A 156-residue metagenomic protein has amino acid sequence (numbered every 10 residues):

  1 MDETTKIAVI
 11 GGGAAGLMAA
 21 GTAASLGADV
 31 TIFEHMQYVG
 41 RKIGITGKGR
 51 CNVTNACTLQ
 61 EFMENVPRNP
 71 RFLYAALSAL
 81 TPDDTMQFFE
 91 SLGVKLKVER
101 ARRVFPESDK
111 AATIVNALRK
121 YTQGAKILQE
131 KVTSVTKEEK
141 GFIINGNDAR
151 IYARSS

Functional and structural regions predicted by a protein language model:
D2-A15: Beta1/beta-strand and adjacent pyrophosphate-binding region of the FAD-binding site in flavoprotein oxidoreductases
E3-T5, G146-S155: Core beta-strand elements of the Rossmann-like FAD/NAD(P) dinucleotide-binding domain in flavoenzyme oxidoreductases
A8, A24-K48: Glycine-rich FAD pyrophosphate-binding loop
A15, A19-A24: Small-residue (primarily alanine) positions within well-ordered alpha-helices, especially packing/interaction faces
A24, L118-G124, I144-G146: Alpha-helix C-terminal capping segments
Q37-A125, K131: Conserved N-terminal/central alpha/beta ligand/cofactor-binding core
L128-G141: A conserved short coil-to-beta-strand element within the FAD-binding core of flavoproteins
